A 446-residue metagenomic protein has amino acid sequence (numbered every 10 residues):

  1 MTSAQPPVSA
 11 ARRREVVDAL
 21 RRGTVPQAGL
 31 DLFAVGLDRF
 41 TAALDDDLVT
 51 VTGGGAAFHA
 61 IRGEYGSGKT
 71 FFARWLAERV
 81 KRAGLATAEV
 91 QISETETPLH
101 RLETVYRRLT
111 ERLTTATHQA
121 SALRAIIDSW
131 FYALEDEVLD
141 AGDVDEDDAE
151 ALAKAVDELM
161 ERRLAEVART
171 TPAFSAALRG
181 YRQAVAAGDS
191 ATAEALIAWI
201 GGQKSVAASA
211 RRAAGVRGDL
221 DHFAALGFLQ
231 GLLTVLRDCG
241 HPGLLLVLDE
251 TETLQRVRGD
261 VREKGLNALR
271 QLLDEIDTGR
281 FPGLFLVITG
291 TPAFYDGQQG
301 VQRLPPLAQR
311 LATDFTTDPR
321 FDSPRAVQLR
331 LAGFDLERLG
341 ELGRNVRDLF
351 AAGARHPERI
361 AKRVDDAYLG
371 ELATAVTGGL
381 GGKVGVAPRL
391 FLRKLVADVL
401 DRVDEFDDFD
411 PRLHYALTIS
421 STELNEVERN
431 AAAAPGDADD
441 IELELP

Functional and structural regions predicted by a protein language model:
M1-A57, D408-P446: A short, basic N-terminal segment
A4-P7, A11, A193-L246, T253-V364: The catalytic "switch" region of P-loop NTPases
R12, G36, F40, A57 (+14 more regions): Helical mechanochemical/support elements of P-loop NTPase systems and associated helical scaffolds
A43, W75-R79, R101-R112, G265-A268 (+2 more regions): Alpha-helical scaffold elements adjacent to nucleotide-binding pockets in ATP/GTP-utilizing enzyme cores
A60, S67, F71-C239, R402-D407: P-loop NTPase nucleotide-binding core
F71, L134-V138, L254-R258, T418-E428: Eukaryote-specific, cytoplasm-facing alpha-helical/coiled-coil scaffolding segments in long proteins
R179-A198, S209, D318-R325, A332-P446: C-terminal alpha-helical "lid" subdomain
